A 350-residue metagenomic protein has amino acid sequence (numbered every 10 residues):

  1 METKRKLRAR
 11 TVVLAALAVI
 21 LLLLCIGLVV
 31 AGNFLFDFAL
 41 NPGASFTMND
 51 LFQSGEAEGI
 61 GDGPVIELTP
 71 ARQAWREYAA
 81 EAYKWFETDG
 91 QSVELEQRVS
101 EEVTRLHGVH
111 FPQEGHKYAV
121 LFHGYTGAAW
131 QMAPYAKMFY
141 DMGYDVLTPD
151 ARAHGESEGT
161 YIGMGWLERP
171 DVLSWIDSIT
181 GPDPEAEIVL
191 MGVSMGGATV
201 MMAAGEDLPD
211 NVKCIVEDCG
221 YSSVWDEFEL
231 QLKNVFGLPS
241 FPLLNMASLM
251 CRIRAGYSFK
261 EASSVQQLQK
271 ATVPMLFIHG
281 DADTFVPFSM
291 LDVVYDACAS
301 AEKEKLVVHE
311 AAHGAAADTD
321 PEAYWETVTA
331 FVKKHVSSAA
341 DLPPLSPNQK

Functional and structural regions predicted by a protein language model:
E2-Q73: N-terminal membrane-anchoring alpha-helices
T69-G115: N-terminal cap/lid segment of alpha/beta-hydrolase-fold proteins
Y125-M138, A151: The serine-hydrolase catalytic nucleophile loop
Q131, I162-D183: Alpha/beta-hydrolase active-site loop
F139-E158: Conserved alpha/beta-hydrolase
M202-S258, Q266: Hydrolase active-site cap/lid region
K270-T272, F277-H279, D283: Short beta-strand/loop motif that positions the catalytic acidic residue of the alpha/beta-hydrolase fold
A311-E322: Catalytic histidine-centered segment of alpha/beta-hydrolase-like enzymes
